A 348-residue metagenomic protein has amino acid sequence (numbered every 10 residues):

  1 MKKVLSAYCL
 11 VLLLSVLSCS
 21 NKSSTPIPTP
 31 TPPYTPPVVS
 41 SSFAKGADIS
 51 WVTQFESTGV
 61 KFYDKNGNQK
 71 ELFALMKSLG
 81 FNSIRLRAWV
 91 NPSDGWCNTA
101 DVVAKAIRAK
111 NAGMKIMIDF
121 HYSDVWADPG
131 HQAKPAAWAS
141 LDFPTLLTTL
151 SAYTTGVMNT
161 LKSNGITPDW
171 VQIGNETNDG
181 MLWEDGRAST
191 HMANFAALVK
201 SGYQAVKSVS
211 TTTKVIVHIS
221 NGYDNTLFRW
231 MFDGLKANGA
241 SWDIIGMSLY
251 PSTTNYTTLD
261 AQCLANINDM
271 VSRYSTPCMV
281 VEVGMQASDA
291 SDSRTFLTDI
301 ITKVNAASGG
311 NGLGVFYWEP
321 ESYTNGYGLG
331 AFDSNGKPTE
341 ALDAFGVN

Functional and structural regions predicted by a protein language model:
K3-S6, L14-P37: Bacterial Sec-dependent N-terminal signal peptides
P36-K115, H121-L150, G156, Q172 (+1 more regions): N-terminal substrate-binding region of glycoside hydrolase catalytic domains
V39-S41, E71-G80, A104-K115, N159-I166 (+4 more regions): Acidic (Asp/Glu)-rich catalytic clusters
S42-G46, N82-R85, G113-M117, T167-Q172 (+4 more regions): Structural preference for beta-strand elements that scaffold enzyme active sites
S50-V52, W89-N91, H121-V125, I173-N178 (+4 more regions): Active-site beta-loop-alpha junctions enriched in small/polar residues
N98-V103, I107, D128-D233, G239-W242 (+3 more regions): Active-site cleft segment of glycoside hydrolase catalytic domains centered on the general acid/base Glu
Q204, S210, Y274-V283: P-loop/Walker A phosphate-binding loop and immediately adjacent motor/lid segment at beta-alpha junctions
S252-T254, P277-N348: Substrate-binding cleft of secreted/luminal carbohydrate-active enzymes
